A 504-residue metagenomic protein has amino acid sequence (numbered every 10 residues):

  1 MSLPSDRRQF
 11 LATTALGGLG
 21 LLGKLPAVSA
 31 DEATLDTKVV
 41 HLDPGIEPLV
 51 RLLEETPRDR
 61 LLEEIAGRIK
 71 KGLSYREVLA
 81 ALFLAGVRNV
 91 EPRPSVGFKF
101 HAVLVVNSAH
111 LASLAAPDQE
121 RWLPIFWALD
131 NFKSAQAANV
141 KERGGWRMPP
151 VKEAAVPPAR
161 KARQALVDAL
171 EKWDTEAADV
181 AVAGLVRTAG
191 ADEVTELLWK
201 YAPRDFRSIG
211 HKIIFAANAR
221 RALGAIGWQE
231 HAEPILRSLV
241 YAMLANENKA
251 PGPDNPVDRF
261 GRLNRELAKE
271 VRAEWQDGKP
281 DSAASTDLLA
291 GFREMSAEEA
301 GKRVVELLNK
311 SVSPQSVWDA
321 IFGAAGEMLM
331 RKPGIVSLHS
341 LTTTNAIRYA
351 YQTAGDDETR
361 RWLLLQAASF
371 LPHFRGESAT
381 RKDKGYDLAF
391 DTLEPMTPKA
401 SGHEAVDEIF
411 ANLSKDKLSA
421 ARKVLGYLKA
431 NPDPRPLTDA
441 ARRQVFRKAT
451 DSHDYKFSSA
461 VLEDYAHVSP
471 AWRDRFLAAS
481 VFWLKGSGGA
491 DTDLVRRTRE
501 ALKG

Functional and structural regions predicted by a protein language model:
S2-G504: Mature, well-folded catalytic/scaffold domains that follow N-terminal targeting or propeptide regions
